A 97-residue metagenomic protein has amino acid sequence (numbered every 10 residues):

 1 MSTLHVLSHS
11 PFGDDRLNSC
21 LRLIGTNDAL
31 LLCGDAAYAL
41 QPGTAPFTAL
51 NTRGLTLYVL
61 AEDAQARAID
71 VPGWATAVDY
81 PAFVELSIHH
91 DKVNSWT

Functional and structural regions predicted by a protein language model:
T3-R16, G34-A39: Short, glycine-rich nucleotide/cofactor-binding loops
D14, G43-T44, A77-Y80: Structural motif corresponding to alpha-helix initiation and N-cap regions
N18-C20, A45-P46: A short acidic, amphipathic alpha-helical/loop segment
G25: Short conserved AdoMet
A29-G34, T56-E62: Short internal beta-strands
A37-R53: N-terminal beta-loop-helix "entrance" segment that forms/cooperates in small-molecule cofactor or anionic ligand
R67-T97: C-terminal structural segments of small proteins and small subunits
